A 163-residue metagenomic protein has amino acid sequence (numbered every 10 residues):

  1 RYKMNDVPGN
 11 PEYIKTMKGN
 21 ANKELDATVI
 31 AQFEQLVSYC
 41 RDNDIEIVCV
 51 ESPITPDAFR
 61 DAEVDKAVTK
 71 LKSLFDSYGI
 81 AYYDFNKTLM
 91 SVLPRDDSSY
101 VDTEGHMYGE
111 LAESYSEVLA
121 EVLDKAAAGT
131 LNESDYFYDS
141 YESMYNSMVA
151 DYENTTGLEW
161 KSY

Functional and structural regions predicted by a protein language model:
R1-N43, S134-Y163: Secreted/periplasmic serine-hydrolase-like ester/acetyl group-modifying domain
G9-Y13, I45-V48, V92-R95: Short amphipathic alpha-helical segments, especially helix-boundary/capping motifs
I14, I30, I45-I47, I54 (+1 more regions): Weak global preference for isoleucine
I14-M17, A21, S52, L93-Y100 (+1 more regions): Generic alpha-helix detector with strongest preference for long hydrophobic helices that associate with membranes
L36-E63: Active-site segments of SGNH/GDSL-like serine hydrolases that catalyze O-acetyl group transfer/hydrolysis on lipids
R60-Y163: C-terminal regions of proteins
